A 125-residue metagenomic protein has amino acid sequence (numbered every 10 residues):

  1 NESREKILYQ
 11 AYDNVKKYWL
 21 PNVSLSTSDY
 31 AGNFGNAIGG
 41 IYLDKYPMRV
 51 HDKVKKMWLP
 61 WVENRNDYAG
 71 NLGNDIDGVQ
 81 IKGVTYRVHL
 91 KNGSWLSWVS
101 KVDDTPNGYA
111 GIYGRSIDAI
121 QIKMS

Functional and structural regions predicted by a protein language model:
N1-S125: Lectin-type carbohydrate-recognition ectodomains
